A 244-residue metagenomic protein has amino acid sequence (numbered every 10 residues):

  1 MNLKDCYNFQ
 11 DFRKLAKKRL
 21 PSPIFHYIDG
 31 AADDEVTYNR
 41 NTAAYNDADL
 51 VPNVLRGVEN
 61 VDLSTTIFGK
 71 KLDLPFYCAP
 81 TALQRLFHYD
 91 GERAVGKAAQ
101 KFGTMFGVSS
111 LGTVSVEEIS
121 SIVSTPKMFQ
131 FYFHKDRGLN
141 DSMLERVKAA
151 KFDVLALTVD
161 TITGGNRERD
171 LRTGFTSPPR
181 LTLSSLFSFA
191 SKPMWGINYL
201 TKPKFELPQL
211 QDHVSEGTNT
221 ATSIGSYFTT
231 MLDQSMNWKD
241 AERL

Functional and structural regions predicted by a protein language model:
M1-G69, P178-M236: An N-cap/entry alpha-helix motif that binds or orients negatively charged groups
P21, C78, A99, L157 (+1 more regions): Conserved, mostly hydrophobic/aromatic
S64-P75, L83-G96, G112-S124, N237-D240: N-terminal active-site wall of soluble small-molecule enzyme domains
F76-A79, T104-V108, K127-F131, L155: Hydrophobic faces of well-ordered beta-strands that scaffold small-molecule active sites in alpha/beta enzyme cores
L83, G96-K97, E118, I122 (+1 more regions): Alpha/beta enzyme core
A94-F106, S110: Catalytic domains of carbohydrate-active enzymes, especially glycoside hydrolases
S110-L111, V159: Short secondary-structure boundary segments
Q130-N140: Outer-membrane beta-barrel proteins
